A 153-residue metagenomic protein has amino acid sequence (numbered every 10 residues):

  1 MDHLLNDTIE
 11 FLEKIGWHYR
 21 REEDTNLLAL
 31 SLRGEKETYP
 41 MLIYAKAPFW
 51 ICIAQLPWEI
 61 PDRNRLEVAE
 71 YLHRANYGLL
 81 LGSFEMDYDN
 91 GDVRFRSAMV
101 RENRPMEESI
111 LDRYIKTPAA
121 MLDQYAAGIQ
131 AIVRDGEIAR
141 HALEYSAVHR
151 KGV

Functional and structural regions predicted by a protein language model:
M1-H18: Amphipathic alpha-helical segments
I15-Y39, I43-I51: Ser/Thr-rich, low-complexity intrinsically disordered terminal regions
W50-W58: Short glycine-/aliphatic-rich beta-strand segments at the starts of folded cytosolic domains
P57-E59, M99-R104: A short interface-forming secondary-structure element
W58-D92: Short, internal acidic amphipathic alpha-helical interface segments that mediate docking to partner proteins
V93-S97: Short, aliphatic-rich beta-strand segments
L111-D112, K116-D123: Long, contiguous binding/interaction regions
Q130-V153: Short, highly charged C-terminal tails/helix-capping segments
